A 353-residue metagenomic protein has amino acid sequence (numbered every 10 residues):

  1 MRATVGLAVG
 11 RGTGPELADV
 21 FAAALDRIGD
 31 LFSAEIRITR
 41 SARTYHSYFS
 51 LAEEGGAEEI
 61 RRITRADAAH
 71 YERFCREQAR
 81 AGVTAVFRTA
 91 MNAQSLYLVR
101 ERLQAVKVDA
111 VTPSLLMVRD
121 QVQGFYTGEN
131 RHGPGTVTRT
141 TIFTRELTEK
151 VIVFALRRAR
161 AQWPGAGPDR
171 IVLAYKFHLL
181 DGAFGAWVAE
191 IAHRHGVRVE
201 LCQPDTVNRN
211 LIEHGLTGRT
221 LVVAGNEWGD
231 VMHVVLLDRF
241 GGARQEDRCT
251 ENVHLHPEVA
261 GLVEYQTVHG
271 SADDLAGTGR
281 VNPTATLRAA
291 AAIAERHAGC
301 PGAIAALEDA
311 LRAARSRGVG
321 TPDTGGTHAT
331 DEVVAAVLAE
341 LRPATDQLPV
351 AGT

Functional and structural regions predicted by a protein language model:
G6-A23, I28, P134-T206: Glycine-rich phosphate/diphosphate-binding loop of Rossmann-like nucleotide-binding domains
F21, L25, V188, T286-A294 (+1 more regions): Buried hydrophobic packing segments
S41-A66, A186-T220: N-terminal small/polar loop signature for handling phosphorylated ligands or for N-terminal nucleophile
F49-T138: N-terminal glycine-rich phosphate/adenylate-binding segment common to multiple enzyme folds
E59, E213-R317: Glycine-rich phosphate/nucleotide-binding loop
L103-D120, G196-C202, E246-Q266: Short, acidic/small-residue loops that bind anionic groups at enzyme active sites
E295-T353: Internal helix-turn-beta structural module
